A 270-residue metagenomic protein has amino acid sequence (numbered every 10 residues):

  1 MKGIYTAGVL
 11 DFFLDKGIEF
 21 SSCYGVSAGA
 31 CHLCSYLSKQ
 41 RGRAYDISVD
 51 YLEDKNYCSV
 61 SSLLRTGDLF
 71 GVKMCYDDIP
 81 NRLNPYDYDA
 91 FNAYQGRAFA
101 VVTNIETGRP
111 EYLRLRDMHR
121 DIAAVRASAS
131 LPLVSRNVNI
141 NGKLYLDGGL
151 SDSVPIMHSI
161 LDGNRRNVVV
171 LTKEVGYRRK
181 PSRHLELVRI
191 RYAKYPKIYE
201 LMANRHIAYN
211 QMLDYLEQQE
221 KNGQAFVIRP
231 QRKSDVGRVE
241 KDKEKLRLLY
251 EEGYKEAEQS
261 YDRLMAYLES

Functional and structural regions predicted by a protein language model:
M1-V26, C34-S270: Patatin-like phospholipase
